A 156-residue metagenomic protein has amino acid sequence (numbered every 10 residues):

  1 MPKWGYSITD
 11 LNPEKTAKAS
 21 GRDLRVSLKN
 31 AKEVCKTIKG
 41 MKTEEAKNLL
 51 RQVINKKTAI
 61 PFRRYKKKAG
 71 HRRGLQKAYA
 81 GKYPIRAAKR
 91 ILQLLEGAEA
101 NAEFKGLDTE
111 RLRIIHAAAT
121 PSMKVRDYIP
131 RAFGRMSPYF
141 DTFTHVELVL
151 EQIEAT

Functional and structural regions predicted by a protein language model:
P2-D108, V149-E151: Ribosome large-subunit tunnel/peptidyl-transferase-proximal elements
W4, L112, T144-V146: Change "...and in nucleic-acid phosphodiester-cleaving endonucleases..." to "...and in nucleic-acid processing enzymes
I8, E45, P121-R126, V146: A broad, structure-centric signal for solvent-exposed, well-ordered loop/edge residues that line or flank functional
V26, A132-F133: Short, solvent-exposed beta-edge and connector elements
T109-A132: Extended, charged amphipathic interaction segments
G134-T156: C-terminal edge-of-domain segments
